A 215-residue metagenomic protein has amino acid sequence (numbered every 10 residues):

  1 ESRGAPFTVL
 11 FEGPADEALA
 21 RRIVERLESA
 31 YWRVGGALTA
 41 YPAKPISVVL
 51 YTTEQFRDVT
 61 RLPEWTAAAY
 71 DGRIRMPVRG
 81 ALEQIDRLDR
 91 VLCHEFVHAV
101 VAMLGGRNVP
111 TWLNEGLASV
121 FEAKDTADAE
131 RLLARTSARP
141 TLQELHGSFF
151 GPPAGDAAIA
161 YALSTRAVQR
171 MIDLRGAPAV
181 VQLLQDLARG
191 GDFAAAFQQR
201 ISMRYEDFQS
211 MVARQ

Functional and structural regions predicted by a protein language model:
S2-P110, K124-A129, R139, H146-F150 (+3 more regions): Juxtacatalytic substrate-recognition/specificity segment
A67-A69, G116, S164: Glycine-centered structural positions embedded in regular secondary structure
V100, L104, F121-K124, M171-R175 (+1 more regions): Generic structural signal for hydrophobic core residues of well-folded globular domains
N114-E122: Active-site cradle of extracellular carbohydrate-active enzymes
A134-S137: Scaffold signal of the M16-like zinc-metallopeptidase fold and its non-catalytic homologs
L142-Q215: Pan-zinc metallopeptidase signature
